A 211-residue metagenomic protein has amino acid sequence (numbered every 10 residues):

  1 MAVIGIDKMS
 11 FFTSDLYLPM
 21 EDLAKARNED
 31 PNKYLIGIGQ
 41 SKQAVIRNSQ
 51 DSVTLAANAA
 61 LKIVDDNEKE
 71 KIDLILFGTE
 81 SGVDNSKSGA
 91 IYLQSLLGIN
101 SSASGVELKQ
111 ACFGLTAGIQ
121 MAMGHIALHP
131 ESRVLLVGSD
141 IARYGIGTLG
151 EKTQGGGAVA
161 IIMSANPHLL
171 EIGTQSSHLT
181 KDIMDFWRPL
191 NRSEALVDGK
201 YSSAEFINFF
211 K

Functional and structural regions predicted by a protein language model:
M1-A2, E70-D73, N100-A103, H129-V134 (+2 more regions): Short coil/turn connectors at secondary-structure junctions
M1-S49, T148-N208: Condensing-enzyme catalytic core mediating Claisen C-C bond formation in acyl metabolism
M9-F12, D66, L96, H125 (+2 more regions): Change "in soluble alpha/beta enzymes" to "in soluble alpha/beta proteins
F12, G78-D84, Q110-L115, G138-R143 (+1 more regions): Acidic, glycine-rich active-site loops and adjacent beta-strand->loop/helix elements that engage anionic groups
L35-G37, S41-T54, E80-R133: Conserved catalytic cysteine-centered active-site region of acyl-thioester-dependent Claisen-condensing enzymes
L55, F209: Charged catalytic carboxylate motif
A59-D73, K211: Phosphate/pyrophosphate-binding loops at sites that engage ATP/ADP/AMP, CoA/4′-phosphopantetheine, polyphosphate
A127-I161: Flexible, glycine-rich active-site loops centered on histidine and acidic residues that chelate a metal or position
